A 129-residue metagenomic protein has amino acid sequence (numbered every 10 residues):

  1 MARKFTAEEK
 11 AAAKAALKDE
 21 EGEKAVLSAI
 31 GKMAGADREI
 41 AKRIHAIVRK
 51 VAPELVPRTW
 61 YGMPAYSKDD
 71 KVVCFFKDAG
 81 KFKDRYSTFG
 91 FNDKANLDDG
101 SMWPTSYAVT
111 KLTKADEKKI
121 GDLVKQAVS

Functional and structural regions predicted by a protein language model:
M1-S129: Charge-dense, helix-prone N-terminal extensions
